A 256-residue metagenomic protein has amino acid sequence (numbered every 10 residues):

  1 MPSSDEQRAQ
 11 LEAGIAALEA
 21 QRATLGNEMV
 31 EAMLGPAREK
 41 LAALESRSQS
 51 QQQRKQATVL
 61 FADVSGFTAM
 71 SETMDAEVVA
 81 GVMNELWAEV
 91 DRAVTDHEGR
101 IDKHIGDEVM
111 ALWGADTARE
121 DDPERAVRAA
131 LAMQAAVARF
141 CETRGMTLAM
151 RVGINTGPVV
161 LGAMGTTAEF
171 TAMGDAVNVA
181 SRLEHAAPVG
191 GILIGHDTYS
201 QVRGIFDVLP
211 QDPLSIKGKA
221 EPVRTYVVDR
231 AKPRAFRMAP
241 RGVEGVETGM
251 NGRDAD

Functional and structural regions predicted by a protein language model:
P2-A17: Short amphipathic alpha-helical heptad-repeat segments
I15, V30-L41: Short amphipathic alpha-helical coiled-coil/interface segments
A20-M29: Charged, low-complexity interaction regions
S48-A129, A136: Catalytic NTP-binding/metal-coordinating core of nucleotidyl cyclase/transferase enzymes
Q51, M74, T167-A168, R241-D256: Short linear X-Pro dipeptides
F61-A62, A93-R125, R139-D175, V223-Y226: Catalytic core of nucleotidyl cyclases, primarily class III adenylyl/guanylyl cyclases
C141, N155-T156, D175-H196: Catalytic/regulatory signature loops of cyclic-dinucleotide turnover enzymes and related class III nucleotidyl cyclases
V159, A186-E247, G252: Cytosolic regulatory/linker segments at or just downstream of nucleotide-handling modules in signal-transduction
